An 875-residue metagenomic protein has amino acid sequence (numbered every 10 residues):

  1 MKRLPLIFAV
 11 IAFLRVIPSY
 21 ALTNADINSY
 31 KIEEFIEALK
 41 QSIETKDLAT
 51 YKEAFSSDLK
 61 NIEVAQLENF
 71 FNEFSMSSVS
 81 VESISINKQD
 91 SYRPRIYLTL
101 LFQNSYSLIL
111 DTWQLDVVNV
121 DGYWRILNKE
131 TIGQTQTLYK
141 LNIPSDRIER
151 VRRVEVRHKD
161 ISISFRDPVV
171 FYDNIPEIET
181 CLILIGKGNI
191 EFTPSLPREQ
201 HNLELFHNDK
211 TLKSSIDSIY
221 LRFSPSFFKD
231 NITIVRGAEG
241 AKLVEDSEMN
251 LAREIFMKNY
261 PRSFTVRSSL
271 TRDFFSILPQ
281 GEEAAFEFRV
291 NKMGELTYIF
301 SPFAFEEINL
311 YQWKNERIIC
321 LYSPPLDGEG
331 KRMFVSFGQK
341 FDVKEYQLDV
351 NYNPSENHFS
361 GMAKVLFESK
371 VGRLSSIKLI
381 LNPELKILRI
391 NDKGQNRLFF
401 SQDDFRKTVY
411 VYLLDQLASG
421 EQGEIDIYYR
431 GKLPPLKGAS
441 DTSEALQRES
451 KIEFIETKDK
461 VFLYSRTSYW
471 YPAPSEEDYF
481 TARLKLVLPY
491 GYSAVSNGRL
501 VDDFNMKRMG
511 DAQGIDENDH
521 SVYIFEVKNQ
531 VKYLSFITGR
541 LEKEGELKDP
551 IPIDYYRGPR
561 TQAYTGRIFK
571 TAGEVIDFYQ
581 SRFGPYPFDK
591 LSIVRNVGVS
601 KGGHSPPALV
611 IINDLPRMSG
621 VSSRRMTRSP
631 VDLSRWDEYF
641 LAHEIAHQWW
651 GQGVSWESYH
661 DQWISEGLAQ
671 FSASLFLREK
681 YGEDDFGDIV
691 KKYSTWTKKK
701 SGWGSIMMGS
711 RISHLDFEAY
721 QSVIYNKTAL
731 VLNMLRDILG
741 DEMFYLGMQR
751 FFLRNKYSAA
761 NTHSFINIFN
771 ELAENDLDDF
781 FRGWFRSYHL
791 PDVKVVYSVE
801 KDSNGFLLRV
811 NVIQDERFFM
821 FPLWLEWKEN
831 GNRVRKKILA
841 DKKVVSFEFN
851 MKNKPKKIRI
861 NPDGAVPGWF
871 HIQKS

Functional and structural regions predicted by a protein language model:
N24-Q41, T45-Y97, H763-N767, E771 (+1 more regions): Short solvent-exposed beta->alpha transition segments
V81-I86, T112-V118, L348, V365 (+1 more regions): Hydrophobic/aromatic beta-strand elements that line small-molecule binding cavities or substrate pockets in beta-rich
N87-K140: Exposed beta-sheet edge and beta->alpha loop/turn motif
T137-I255, I377, N382-R448, E517 (+2 more regions): A surface-exposed beta-strand-loop module
K229-G338, D426-F536, P862: Extended, low-hydrophobicity, Ser/Thr/Pro/Gly-biased non-transmembrane segments
P279-E282, R289-G338, V461-L463, L488 (+9 more regions): Non-catalytic accessory/interaction domains
S336-M362, E368-R373, I380-P383, L388 (+3 more regions): Hydrophobic helix-coil surface modules that form long, contiguous segments used for peptide/substrate interaction
V409, F525, Y555-N811: Hydrophobic alpha-helical and helix-loop surface patches within well-folded domains that function as non-catalytic
